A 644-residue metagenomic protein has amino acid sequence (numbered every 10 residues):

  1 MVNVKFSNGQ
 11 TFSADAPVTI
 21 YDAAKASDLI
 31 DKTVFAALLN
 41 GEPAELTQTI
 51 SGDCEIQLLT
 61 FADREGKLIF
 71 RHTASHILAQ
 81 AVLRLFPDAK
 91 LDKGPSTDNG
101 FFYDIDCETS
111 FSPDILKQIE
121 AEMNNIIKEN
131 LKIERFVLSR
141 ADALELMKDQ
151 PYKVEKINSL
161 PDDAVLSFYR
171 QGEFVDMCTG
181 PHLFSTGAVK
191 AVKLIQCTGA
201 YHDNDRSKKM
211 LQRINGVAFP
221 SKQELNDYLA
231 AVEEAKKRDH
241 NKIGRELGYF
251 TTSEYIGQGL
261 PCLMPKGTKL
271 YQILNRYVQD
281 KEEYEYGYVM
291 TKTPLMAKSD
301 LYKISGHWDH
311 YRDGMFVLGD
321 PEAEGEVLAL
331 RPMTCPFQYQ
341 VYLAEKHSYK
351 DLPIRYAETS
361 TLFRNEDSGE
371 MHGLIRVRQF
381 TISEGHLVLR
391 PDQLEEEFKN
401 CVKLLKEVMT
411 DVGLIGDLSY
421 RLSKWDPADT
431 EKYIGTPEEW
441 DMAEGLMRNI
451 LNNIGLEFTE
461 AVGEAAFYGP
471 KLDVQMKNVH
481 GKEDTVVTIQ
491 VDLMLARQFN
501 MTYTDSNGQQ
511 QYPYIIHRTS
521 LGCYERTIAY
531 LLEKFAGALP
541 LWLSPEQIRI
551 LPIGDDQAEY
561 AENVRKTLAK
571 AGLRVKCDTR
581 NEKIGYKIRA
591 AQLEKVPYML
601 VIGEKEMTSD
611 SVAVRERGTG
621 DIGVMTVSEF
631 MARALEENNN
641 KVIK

Functional and structural regions predicted by a protein language model:
M1-D92, T97-G100, D104-K644: NTP/phosphate- and nucleic-acid-binding module
